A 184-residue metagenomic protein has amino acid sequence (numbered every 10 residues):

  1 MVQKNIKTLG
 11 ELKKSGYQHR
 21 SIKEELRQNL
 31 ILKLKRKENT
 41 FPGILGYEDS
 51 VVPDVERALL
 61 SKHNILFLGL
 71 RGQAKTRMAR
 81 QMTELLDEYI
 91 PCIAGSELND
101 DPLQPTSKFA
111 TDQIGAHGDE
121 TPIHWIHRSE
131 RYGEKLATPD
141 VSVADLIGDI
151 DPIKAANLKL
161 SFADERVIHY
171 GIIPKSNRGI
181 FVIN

Functional and structural regions predicted by a protein language model:
V2-N184: Conserved ASCE/P-loop NTPase catalytic core
